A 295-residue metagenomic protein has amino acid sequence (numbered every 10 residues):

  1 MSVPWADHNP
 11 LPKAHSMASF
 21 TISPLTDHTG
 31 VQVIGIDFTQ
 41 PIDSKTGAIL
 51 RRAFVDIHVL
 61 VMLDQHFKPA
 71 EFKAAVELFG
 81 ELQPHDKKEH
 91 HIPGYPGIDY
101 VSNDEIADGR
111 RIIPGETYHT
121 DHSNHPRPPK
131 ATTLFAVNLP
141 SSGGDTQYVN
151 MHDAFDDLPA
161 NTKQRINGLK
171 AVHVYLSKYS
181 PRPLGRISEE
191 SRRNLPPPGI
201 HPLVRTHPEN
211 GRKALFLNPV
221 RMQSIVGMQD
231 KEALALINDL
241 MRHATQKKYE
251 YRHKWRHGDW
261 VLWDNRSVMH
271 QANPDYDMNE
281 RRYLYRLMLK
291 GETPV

Functional and structural regions predicted by a protein language model:
S2-W260, N265-V295: Non-heme Fe(II) oxygenase catalytic core, chiefly the N-lobe of the double-stranded beta-helix
